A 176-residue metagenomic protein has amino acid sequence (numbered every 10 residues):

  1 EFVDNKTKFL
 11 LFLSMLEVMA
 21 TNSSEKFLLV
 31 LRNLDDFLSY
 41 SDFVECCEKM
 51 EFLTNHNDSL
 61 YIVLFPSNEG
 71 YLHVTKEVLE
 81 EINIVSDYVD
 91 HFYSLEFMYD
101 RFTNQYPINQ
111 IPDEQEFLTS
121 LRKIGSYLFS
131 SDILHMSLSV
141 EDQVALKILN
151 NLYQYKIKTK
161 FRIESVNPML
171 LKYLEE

Functional and structural regions predicted by a protein language model:
F2-E45: Conserved helicase/translocase P-loop NTPase motor core
E25, D42, E51-Y127: The catalytic "switch" region of P-loop NTPases
I108-E176: C-terminal alpha-helical "lid" subdomain
